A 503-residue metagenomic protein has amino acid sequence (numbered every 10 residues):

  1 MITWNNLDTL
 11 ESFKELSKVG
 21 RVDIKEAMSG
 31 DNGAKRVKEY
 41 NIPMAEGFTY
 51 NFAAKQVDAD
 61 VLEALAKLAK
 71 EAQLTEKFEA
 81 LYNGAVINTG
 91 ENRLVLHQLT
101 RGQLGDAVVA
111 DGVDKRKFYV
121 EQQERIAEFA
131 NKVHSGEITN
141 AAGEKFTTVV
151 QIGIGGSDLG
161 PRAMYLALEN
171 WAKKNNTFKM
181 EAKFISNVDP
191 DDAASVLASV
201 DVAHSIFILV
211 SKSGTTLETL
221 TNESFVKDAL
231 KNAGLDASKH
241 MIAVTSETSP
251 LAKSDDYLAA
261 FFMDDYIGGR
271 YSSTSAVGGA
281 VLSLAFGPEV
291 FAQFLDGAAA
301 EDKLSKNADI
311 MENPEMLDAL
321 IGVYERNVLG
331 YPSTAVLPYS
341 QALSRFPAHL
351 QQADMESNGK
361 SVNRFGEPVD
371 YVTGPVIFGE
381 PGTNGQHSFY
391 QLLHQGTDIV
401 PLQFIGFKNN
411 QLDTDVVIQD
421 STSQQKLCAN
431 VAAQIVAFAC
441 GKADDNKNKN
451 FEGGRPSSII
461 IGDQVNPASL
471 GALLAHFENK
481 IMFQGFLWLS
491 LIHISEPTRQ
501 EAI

Functional and structural regions predicted by a protein language model:
W4-A142, F486: Extended, charge-enriched "interface" segments that sit outside catalytic cores
F118-T139, M164-Y165, E169-A203: Glycine-rich oxoanion-binding loops at beta->alpha junctions
E137-V149, A260-F262: Short, hydrophobic/aliphatic alpha-helical segments
G143-T147, F178, G330-P332: A short, charged/proline- and glycine-enriched loop that marks the coil->beta-strand transition at the N-terminal
T147-S157, R162-Y165: Carboxylate/His-rich catalytic cores and anion/metal-binding grooves
I154-D158, V188, T245-S249: Short glycine-enriched loops at secondary-structure junctions
D192, L197, A203-S495, R499: A SIS-like phosphosugar-recognition module
